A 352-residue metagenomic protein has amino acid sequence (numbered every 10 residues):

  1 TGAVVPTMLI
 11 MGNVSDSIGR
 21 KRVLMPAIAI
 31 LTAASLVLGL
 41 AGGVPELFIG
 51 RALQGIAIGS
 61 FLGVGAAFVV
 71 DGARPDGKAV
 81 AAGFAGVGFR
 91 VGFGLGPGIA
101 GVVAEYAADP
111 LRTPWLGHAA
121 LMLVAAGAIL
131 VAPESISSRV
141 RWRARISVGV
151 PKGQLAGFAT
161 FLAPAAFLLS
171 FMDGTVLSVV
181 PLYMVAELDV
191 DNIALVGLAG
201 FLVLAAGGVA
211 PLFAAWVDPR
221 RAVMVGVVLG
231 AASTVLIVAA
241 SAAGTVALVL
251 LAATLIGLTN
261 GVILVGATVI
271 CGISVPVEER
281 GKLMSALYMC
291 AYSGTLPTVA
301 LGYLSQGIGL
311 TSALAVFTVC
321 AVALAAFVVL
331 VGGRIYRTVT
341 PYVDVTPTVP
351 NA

Functional and structural regions predicted by a protein language model:
T1-G12, L62, F201-F213: Central cavity-lining transmembrane alpha-helices of secondary-active solute carriers, predominantly the Major
V5-V44: Conserved MFS/SLC helix-loop-helix module at the cytosolic interface between two early adjacent transmembrane helices
G19, L40-E46, A108, A240-G244: Helix-breaking motifs and short loop linkers at transmembrane-helix boundaries and internal kinks in secondary membrane
G50-F89: Cytoplasmic helix-loop-helix junction between adjacent transmembrane helices in 12-TM secondary transporters
V80-L130: Helix-loop-helix hairpin linking two adjacent transmembrane segments in secondary transporters
T113-L130, L314-G332: Symmetry-related core transmembrane helices of the 12-TM Major Facilitator Superfamily/SLC fold
R221-A267: C-terminal transmembrane helical hairpin of 12-TM major facilitator-type secondary transporters
G257-N260, A267-T318: A late C-terminal transmembrane helix in Major Facilitator Superfamily
